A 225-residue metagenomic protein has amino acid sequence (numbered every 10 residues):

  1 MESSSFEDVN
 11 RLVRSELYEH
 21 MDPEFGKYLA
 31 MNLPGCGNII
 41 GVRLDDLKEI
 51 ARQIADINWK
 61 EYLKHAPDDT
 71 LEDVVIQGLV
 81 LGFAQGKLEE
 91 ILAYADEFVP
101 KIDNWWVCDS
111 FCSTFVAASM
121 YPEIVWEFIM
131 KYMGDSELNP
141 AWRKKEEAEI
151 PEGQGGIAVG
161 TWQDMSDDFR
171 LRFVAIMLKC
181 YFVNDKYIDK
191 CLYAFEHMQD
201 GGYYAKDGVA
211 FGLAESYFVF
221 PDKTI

Functional and structural regions predicted by a protein language model:
M1-I225: Alpha-helical scaffold domains
